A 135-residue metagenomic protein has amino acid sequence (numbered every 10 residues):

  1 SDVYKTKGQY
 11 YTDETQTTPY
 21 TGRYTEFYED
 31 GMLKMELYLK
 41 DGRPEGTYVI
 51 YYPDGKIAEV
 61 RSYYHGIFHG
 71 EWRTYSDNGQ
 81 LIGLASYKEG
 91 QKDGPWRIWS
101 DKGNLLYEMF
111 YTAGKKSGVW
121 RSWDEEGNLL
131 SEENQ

Functional and structural regions predicted by a protein language model:
S1-Q135: Glycine/tyrosine- and acidic-biased, solvent-exposed loop/turn segments at the edges of beta-strands
